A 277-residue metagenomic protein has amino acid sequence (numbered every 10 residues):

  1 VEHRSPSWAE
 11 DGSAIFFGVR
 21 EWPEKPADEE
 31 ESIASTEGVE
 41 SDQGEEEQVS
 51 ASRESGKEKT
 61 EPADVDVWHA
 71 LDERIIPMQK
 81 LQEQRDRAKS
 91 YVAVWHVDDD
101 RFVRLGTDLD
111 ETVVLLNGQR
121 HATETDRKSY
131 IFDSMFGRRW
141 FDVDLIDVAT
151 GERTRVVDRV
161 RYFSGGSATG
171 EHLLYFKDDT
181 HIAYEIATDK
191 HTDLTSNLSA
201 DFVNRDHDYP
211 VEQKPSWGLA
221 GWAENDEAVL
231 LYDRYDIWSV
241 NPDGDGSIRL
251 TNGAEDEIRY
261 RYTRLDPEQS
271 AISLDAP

Functional and structural regions predicted by a protein language model:
V1-P277: Beta-propeller folds
